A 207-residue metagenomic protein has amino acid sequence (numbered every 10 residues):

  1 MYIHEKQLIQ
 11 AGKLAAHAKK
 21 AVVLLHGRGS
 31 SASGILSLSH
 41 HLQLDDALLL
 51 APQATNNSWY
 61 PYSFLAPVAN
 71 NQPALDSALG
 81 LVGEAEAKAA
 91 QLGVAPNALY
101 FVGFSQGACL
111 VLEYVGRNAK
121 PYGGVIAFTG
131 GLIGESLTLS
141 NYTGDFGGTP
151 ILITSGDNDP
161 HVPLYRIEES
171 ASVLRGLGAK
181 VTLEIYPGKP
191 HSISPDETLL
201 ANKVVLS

Functional and structural regions predicted by a protein language model:
Y2-N97: Serine-hydrolase catalytic machinery in alpha/beta-hydrolase-like enzymes
R28, E168-R175, A179-S207: C-terminal catalytic histidine-bearing segment of alpha/beta-hydrolase fold enzymes
I35-L38, L139, P163-V173: Short alpha-helix in the alpha/beta-hydrolase fold that links the catalytic acid
S37, E113-R117: Active-site signature of alpha/beta-hydrolase-fold catalytic machinery across serine- and Asp/Cys-nucleophile hydrolases
F101-G103, F128, T154: Short beta-strand immediately N-terminal to the catalytic nucleophile in serine-hydrolase-like folds
V102-G107, V111: Gly/Ala-rich beta-loop-alpha elbow adjacent to hydrolase catalytic centers
K120-I133: A conserved short beta-strand
L152-S155, D159: Short beta-strand/loop motif that positions the catalytic acidic residue of the alpha/beta-hydrolase fold
